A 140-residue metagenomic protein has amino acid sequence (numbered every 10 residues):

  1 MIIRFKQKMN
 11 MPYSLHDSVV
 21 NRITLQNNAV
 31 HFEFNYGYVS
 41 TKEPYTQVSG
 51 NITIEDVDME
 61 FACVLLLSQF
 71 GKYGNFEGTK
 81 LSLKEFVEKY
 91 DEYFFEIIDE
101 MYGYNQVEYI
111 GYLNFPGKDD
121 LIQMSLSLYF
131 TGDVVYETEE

Functional and structural regions predicted by a protein language model:
M1-E140: Surface-exposed, interaction-prone regions used to assemble/regulate multi-protein complexes
